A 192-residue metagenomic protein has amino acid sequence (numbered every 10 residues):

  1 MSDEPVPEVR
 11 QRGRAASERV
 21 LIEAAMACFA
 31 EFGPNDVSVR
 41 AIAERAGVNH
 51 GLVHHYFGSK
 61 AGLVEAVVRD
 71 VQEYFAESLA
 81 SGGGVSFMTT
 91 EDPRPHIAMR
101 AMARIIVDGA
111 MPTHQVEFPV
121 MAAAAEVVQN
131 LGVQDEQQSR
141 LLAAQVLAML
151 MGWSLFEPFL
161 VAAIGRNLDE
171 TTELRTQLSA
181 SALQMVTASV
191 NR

Functional and structural regions predicted by a protein language model:
M1-F32, D36-R45, G58-A66: Basic, helix-initiating cap at the start of DNA-binding domains
M1-P5, P119-V133, L155-R192: C-terminal peripheral helix-coil segments that are non-catalytic and often amphipathic
G47-F57: Short hydrophobic/aromatic patch on the recognition helix
V64-V71, T113, E117: Alpha-helical DNA-contacting segments of helix-turn-helix folds
A66, E73-D108, S139, A143: Hydrophobic alpha-helical connector segments
F87-E126, E157-A162: Amphipathic alpha-helical segments used for helix-helix packing
Q115, N130-L147: All-alpha amphipathic helical-bundle segments outside canonical DNA-binding/catalytic cores that form hydrophobic
A148-M149, W153: Outer-membrane beta-barrel translocator/channel fold
